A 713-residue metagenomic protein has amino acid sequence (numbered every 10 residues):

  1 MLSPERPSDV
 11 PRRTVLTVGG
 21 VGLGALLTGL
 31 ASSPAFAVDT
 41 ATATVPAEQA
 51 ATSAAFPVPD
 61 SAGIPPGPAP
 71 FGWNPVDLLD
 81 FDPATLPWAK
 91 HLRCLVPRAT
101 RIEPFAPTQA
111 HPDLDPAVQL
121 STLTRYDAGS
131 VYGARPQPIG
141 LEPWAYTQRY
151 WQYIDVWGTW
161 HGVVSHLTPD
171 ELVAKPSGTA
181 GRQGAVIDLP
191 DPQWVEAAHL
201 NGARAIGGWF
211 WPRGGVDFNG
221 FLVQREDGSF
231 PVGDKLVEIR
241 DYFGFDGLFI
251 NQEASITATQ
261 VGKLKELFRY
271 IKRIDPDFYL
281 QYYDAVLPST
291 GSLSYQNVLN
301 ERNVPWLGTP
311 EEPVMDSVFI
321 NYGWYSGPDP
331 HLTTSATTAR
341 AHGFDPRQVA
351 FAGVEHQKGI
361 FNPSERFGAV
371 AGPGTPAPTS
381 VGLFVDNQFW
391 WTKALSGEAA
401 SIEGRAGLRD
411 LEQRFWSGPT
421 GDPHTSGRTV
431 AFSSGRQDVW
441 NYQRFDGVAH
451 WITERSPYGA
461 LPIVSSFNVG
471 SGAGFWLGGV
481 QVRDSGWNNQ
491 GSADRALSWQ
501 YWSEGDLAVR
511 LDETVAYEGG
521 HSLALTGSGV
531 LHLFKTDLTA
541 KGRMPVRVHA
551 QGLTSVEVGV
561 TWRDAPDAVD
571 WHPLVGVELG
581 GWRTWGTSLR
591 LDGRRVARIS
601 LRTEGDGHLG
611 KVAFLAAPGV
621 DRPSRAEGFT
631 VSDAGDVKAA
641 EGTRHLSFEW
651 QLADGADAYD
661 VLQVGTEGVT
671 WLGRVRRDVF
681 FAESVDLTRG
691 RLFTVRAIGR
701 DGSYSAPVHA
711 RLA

Functional and structural regions predicted by a protein language model:
M1-V10, G19-V38: N-terminal secretory signal peptides
P46-L141, A145-Q148: N-terminal module-boundary/linker segments of secreted carbohydrate-active enzymes
D113-T334: Chitinase-like catalytic core of GlcNAc-active glycosidases
V480, G486, G491, L523 (+3 more regions): Extra-cytoplasmic beta-strand recognition segments
D506-V530: Short carbohydrate-recognition loop motifs
R644-D654: Conserved aromatic anchor
V685-Y704: Beta-strand-rich modules
G702-A713: Extracellular fibronectin type III
